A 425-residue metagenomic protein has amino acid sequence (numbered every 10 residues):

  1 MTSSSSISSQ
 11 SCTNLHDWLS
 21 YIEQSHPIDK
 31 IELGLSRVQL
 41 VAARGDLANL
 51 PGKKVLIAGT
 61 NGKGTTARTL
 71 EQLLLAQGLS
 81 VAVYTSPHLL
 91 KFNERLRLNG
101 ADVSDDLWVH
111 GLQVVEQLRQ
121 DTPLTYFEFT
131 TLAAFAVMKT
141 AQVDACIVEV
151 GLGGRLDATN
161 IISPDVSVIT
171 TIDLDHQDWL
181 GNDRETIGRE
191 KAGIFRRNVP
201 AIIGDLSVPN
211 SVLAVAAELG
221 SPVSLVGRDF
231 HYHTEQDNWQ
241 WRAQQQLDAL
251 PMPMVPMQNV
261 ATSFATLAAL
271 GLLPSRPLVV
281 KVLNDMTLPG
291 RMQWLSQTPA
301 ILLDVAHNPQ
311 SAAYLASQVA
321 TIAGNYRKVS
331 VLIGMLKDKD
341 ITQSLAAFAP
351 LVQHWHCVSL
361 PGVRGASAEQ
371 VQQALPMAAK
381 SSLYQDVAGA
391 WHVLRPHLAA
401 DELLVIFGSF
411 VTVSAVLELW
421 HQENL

Functional and structural regions predicted by a protein language model:
M1-G59, T66, Q72-L79, Y84: Short functional linear segments
L35, Q39-G52, A76-I162, D178-L180: ATP-dependent carboxylate-amine ligase catalytic core
K53, T140, A145-V148, A158-V168 (+3 more regions): Nucleotide phosphate-binding/pyrophosphate-handling subdomain across enzymes that bind or process nucleotide phosphates
L70, R155-D165, L417-W420: Short Gly/Thr/Asp-enriched flexible loops that form oxyanion-binding sites at enzyme active sites
E149, P164-L247, V260-L273: Acidic, Mg2+-coordinating active-site environments of NTP-dependent enzymes
I202, L206-L213, E218-G220, H233-N238 (+2 more regions): C-terminal helical cap/extension that packs against the catalytic core of soluble nucleotide-cofactor enzymes
I202-D205, A217-H233, P251-M254, P277-M286 (+5 more regions): Beta-strand->loop->alpha-helix junctions that form or flank phosphate-binding loops in nucleotide-handling enzymes
S409: Active-site-proximal loop/hinge segments that shape catalytic or ion-binding/gating pockets
